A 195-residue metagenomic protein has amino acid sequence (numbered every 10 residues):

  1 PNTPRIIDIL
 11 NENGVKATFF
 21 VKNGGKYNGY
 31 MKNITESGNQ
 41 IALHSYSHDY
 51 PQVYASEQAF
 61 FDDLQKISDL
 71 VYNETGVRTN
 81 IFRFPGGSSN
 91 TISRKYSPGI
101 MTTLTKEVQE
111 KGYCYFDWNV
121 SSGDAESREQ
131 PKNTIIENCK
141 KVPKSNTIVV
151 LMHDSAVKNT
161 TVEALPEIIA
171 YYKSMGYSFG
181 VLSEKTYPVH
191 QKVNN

Functional and structural regions predicted by a protein language model:
P1-T79, Y171, Y187-P188: Active-site beta->alpha N-cap acidic-glycine motif
I6, L104, I168: Aromatic/hydrophobic pocket-lining residues that form π-stacking "cages" and hydrophobic walls in ligand
N11-A17, G25-K26, V157-N195: C-terminal domain-boundary segment and adjacent tail
N13, S37-G38, K111, S145-N146 (+1 more regions): Structured helix-beta-strand junction loops
A17-V21, Q40-S45, N80-F84, C114-N119 (+2 more regions): Structural recognition of the beta-strand scaffold that forms the well-ordered cores of secreted hydrolase catalytic
N23-G24, G87, S155: Flexible loop residues that form catalytic and substrate-binding hotspots at small-molecule/glycan-binding clefts
G29, T91-S93, E126-R128, V189-N194: Short, solvent-exposed polar/charged micro-motifs at secondary-structure junctions
D49-T75, S88-T147, T160-E163: Alpha-helical scaffold elements lining the catalytic groove of polysaccharide deacetylases
